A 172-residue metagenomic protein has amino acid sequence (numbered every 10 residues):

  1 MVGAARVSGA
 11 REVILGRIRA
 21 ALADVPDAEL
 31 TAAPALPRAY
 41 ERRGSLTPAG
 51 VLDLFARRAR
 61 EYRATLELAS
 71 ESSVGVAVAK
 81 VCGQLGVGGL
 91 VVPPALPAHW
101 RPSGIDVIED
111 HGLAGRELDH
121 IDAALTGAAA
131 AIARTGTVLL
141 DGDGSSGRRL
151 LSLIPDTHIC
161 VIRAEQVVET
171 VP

Functional and structural regions predicted by a protein language model:
M1-P172: The feature marks the mature, well-folded catalytic cores of soluble enzymes
